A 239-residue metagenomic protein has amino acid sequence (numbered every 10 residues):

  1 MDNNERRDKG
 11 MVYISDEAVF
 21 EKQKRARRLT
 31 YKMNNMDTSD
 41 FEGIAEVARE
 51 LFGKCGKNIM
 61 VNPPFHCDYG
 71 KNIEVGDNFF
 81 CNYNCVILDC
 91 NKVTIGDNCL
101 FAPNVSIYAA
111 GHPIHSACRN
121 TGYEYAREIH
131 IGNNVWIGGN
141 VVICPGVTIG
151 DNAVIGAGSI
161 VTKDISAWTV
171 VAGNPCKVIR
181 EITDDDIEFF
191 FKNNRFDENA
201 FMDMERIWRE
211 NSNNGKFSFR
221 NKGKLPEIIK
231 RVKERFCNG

Functional and structural regions predicted by a protein language model:
M1-N58, C176-G239: Terminal amphipathic alpha-helical/low-complexity segments used for targeting or macromolecular assembly
T38, F65-V75, F80-T148, N174-P175 (+1 more regions): Flexible, glycine/small-residue-enriched loop-and-beta-strand segment within the central core of proteins
V47, P63-P64: Arg/Lys-rich RNA-binding interfaces used to dock onto structured RNA substrates
M60, H130-G132, W136, V154-G156 (+2 more regions): A generic "structured core" feature
G139-D164: Beta-rich strand-turn-strand
I165-A167, A172-P175: Acidic, glycine-centered active-site loop in nucleotide-sugar glycosyltransferases
